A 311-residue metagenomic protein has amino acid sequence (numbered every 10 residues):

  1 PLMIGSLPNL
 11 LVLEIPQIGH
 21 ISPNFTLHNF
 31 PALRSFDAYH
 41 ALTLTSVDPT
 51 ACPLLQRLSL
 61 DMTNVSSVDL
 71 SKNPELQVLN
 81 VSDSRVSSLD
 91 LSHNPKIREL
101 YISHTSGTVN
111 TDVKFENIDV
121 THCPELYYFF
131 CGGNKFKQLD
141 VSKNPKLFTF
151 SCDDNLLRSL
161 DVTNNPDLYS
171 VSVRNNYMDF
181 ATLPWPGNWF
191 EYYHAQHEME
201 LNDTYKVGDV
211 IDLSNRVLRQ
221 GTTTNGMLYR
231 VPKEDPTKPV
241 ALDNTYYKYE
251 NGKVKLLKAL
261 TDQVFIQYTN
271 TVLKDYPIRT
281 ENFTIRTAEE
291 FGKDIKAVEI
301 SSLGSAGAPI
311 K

Functional and structural regions predicted by a protein language model:
P1-L2, P23-L27, S46-V47, V68-L70 (+5 more regions): Canonical leucine-rich repeat
N9, E14-S22, A32, D37-L44 (+10 more regions): Concave beta-strand-loop units of leucine-rich repeat
R158-T222: Leucine-rich solenoid repeat scaffolds
A181-L183, T271-F291: Edge beta-strands of extracellular beta-sandwich domains
L201-G208, S302-I310: Short, solvent-exposed loop/linker segments at the N-terminal edge of repeated beta-sheet extracellular domains
Q220-Y249, V298-S302: Change to "...patches in solvent-exposed regions of secreted, membrane-anchored, or virion-exposed structural
K255-D262: Surface-exposed, short loops/turns at beta-strand junctions within beta-sandwich domains
D262-V272: A short beta-strand micro-motif common to beta-rich folds, especially ectodomain repeats
